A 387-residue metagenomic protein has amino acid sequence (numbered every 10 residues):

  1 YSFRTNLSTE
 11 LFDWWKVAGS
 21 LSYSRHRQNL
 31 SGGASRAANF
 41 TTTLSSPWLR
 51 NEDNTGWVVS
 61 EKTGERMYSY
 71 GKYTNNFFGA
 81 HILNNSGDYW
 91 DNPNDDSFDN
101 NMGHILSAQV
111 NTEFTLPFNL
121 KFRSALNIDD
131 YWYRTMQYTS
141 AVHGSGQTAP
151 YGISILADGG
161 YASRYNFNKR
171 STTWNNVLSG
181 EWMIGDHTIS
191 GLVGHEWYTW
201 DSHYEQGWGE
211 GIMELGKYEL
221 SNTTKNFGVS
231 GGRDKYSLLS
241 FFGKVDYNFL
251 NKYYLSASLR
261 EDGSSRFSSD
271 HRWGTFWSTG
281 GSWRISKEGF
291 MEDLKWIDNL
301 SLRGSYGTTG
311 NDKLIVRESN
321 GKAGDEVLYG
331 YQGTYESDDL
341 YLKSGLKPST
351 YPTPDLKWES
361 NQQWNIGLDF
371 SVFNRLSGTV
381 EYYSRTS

Functional and structural regions predicted by a protein language model:
N6-W15, S20-R25, G79-T139, S154-S387: Extracellular/periplasmic, surface-exposed regions of secreted and cell-surface proteins
N29: Flexible glycine/acidic-rich beta-alpha junction loops that bind and position SAM and/or redox cofactors in anaerobic
A37-D91: Acidic, glycine-rich flexible loop segments
T139, G144-S145: N-terminal, polar/charged subdomain of small-to-medium soluble alpha/beta proteins
